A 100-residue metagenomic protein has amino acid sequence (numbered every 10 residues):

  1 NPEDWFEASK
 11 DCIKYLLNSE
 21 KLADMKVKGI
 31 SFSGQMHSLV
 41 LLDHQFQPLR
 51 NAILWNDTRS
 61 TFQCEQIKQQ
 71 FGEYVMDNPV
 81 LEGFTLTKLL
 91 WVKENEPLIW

Functional and structural regions predicted by a protein language model:
N1-N51: N-terminal glycine/serine-rich phosphate-binding loop of ATP-dependent small-molecule kinases, especially carbohydrate
F6-K10, K14, T61, E65 (+1 more regions): Generic alpha-helical structural signal
S9, N51, E65-I67, E96: Short, function-defining helix-loop hinge/capping sites that tune catalysis or transport
I13, L17-E20, K68-G72, K93-W100: Structural signal for hydrophobic packing residues in well-ordered secondary-structure cores of soluble enzyme domains
H37-L39, T61, I99: Short, acidic Gly/Pro/Ser/Thr-rich loop/turn segments
L42-Q45, N56, E73-W100: Gly/Ser/Thr-rich active-site cleft segment
I53, D57-G72: Short alpha-helix plus adjacent loop in nuclease-associated cores
